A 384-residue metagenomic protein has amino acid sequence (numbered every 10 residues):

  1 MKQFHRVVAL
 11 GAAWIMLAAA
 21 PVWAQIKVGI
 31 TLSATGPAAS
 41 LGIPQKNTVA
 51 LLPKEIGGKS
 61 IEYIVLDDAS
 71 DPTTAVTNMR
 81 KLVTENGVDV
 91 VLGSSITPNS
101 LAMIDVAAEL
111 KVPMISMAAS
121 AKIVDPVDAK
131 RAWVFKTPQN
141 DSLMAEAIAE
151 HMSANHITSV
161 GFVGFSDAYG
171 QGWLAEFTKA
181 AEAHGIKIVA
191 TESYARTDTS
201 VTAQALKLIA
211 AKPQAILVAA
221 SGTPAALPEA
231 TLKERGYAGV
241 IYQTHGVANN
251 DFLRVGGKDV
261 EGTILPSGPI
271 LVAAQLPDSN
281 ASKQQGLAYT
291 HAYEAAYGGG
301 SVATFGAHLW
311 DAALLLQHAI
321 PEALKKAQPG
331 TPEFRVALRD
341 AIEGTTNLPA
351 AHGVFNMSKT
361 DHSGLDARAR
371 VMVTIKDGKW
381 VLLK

Functional and structural regions predicted by a protein language model:
Q3-A13, A24-K384: Extracytosolic ligand-binding ectodomains
A19-P21: N-terminal signal peptide c-region/cleavage motif recognized by signal peptidases
